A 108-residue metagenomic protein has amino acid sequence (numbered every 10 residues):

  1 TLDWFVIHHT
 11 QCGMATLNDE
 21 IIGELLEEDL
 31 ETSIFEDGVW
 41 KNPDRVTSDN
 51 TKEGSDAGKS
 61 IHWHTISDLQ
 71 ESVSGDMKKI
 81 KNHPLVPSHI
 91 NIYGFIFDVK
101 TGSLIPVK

Functional and structural regions predicted by a protein language model:
T1-D3, M14-K108: Divalent-metal-activated hydrolytic enzyme cores
D3-H9: Acidic beta-strand-to-loop metal/phosphate-binding motif
